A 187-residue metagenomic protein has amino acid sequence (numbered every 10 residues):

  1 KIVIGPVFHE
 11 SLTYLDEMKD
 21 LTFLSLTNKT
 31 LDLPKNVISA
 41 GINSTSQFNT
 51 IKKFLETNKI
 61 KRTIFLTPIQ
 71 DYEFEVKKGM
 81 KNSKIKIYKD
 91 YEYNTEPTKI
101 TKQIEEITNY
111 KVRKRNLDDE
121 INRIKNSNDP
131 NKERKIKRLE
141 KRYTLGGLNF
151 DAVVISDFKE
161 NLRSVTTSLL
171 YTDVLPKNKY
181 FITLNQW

Functional and structural regions predicted by a protein language model:
K1-L31: Beta-alpha junction/loop-to-helix N-cap segments that form part of ligand/metal-binding clefts
V3-P6, I64, V154, I182-T183: Soluble periplasmic/extracytoplasmic beta-strand elements of cell-envelope proteins
F8-L12, N28-D32, I69-E73, T95-T98 (+2 more regions): Solvent-exposed loop/turn segments at secondary-structure junctions within structured extracellular/periplasmic domains
E10, L15, A152-L170: Hydrophobic alpha-helical
M18-D20, L33, S83, K177: Short, structured coil segments at secondary-structure junctions
L24, I38-A40, I182: Hydrophobic/aromatic beta-strand patches that form the interior of the parallel beta-sheet core in alpha/beta enzyme
I38-F158: Extracellular/periplasmic Venus flytrap/periplasmic-binding protein
D173-W187: Venus flytrap/periplasmic-binding-protein-like
